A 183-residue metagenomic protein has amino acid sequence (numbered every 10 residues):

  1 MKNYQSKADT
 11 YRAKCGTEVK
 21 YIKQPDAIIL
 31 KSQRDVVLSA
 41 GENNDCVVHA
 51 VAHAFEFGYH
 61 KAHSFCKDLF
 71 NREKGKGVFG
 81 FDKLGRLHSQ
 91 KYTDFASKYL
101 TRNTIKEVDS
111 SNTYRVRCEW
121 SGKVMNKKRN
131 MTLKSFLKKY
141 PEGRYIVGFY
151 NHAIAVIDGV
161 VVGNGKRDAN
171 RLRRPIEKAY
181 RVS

Functional and structural regions predicted by a protein language model:
K2-D82, K98-Y99: Active-site nucleophile-adjacent alpha helix/oxyanion-hole segment immediately C-terminal to the catalytic cysteine
S6, A13, D35, L87 (+3 more regions): Positively charged, low-complexity intrinsically disordered regions
V19, A27, L100, I105 (+2 more regions): Short glycine-aromatic motifs
K20, N126, R167-A169: Intrinsically disordered, low-complexity, compositionally biased regions/tails
V48-F55, I146-V147, I154-V156: Generic hydrophobic secondary-structure signal
K74-Y150, I157-G159, N164: Conserved active-site-adjacent core of cysteine acyl-enzyme catalytic domains
N151-S183: Active-site signature of cysteine proteases
